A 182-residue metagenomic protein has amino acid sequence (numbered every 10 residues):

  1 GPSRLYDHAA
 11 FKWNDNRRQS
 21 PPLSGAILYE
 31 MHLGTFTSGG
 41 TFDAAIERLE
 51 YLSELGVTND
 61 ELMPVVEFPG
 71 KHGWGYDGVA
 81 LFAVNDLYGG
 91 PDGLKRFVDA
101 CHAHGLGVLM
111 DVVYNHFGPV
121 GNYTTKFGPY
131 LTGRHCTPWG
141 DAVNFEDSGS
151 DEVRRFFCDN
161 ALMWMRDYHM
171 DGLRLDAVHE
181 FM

Functional and structural regions predicted by a protein language model:
G1-Y6: Extended acidic/polar, glycine-enriched regions that form or flank non-catalytic beta-rich accessory modules
F11, N16-L23, L28, H32-M182: Substrate-binding/active-site clefts of carbohydrate-active enzymes
